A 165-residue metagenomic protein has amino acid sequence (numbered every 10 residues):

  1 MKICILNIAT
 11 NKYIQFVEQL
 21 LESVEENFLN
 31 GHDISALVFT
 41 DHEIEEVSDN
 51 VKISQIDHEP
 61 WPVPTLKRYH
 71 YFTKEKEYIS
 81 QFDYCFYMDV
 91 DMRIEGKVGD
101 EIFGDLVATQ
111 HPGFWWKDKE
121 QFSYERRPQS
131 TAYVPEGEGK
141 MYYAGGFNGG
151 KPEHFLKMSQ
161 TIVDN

Functional and structural regions predicted by a protein language model:
M1-P64, E75-Q81: N-terminal anchoring/stem segment of glycosyltransferases
L6-A9, V38-D41, M88-V90, T109-H111 (+2 more regions): Short His-Asn-centered micro-motif
V17, V47-S48, G96-G99, S159: Short glycine-/acidic-enriched loop or helix-start segments at secondary-structure transitions that form or flank
P62-L66, W116-Y124: Short, charged, surface-exposed secondary-structure boundary motifs
Y69-D118: GT-A fold catalytic core of metal-dependent nucleotide-sugar glycosyltransferases, centered on the diacidic
S123-K140: Short, flexible, basic/aromatic active-site loop/helix in glycosyltransferases
G137-N165: Catalytic core and acceptor-binding pocket of nucleotide-sugar-dependent glycosyltransferases
